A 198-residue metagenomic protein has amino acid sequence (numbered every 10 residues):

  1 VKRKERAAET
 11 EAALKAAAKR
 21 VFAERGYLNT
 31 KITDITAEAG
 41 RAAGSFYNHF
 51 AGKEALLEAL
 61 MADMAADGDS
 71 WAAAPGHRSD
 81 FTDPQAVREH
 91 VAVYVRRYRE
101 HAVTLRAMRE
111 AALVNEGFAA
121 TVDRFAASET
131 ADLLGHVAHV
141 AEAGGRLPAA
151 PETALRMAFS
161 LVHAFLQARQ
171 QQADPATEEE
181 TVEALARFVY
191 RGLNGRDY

Functional and structural regions predicted by a protein language model:
E9, A13, A17, V21-A55 (+1 more regions): Helix-turn-helix
K15, R88, A92, A127-A138 (+4 more regions): An amphipathic alpha-helix signature
A17-V21, E38, R97, D132 (+1 more regions): Short amphipathic alpha-helical elements of helix-turn-helix/winged-helix folds
E24-L28, H101, A143: Short coil/turn segments at alpha/beta junctions that flank glycine-rich nucleotide-binding fingerprints
F50, L57-M64, A112, F125 (+1 more regions): Alpha-helical DNA-contacting segments of helix-turn-helix folds
A55, A59, S70-E100, A154-A158 (+1 more regions): Hydrophobic alpha-helical connector segments
Q85-E89, E100-A131: Short secondary-structure transition hinges
L105-R106, E110, A119, A141-F188 (+1 more regions): Hydrophobic/aromatic-rich alpha-helical bundle segments in the mid-to-C-terminal region
